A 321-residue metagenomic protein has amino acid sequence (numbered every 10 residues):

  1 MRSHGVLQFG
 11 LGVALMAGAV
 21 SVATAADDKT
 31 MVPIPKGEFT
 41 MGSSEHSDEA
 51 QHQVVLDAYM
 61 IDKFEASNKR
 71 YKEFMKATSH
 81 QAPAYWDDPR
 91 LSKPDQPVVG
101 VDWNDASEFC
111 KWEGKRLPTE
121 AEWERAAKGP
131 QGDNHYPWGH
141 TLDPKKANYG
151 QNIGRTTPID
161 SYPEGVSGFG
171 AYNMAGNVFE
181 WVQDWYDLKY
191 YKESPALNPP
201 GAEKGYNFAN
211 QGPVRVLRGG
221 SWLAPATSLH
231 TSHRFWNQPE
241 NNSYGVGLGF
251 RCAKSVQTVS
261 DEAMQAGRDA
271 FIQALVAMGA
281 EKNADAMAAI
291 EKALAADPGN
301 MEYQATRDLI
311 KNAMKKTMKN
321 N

Functional and structural regions predicted by a protein language model:
A26-P83, V101-N104, A175-G176: A short glycine-rich, aromatic-capped structural motif
T40, S44, Q81-R234, Q238 (+1 more regions): Functional-site microenvironments in short loops/helix caps that host divalent-cation chemistry
A263-M278: Alpha-helical tetratricopeptide repeat
I310-N321: Alpha-helical linker/edge segments of TPR/alpha-solenoid repeat scaffolds and analogous pre-/post-domain helices
